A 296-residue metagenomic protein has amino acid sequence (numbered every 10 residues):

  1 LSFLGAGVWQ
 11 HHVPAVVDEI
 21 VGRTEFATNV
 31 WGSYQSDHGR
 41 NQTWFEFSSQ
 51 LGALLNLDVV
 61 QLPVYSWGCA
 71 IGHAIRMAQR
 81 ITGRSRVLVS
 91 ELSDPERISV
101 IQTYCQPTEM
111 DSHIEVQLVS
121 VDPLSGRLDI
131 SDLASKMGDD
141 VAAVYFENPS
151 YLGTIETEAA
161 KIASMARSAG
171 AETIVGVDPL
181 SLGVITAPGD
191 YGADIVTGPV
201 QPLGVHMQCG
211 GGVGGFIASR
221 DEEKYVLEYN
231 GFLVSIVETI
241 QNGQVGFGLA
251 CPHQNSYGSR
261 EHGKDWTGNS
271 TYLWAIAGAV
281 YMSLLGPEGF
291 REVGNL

Functional and structural regions predicted by a protein language model:
L1-E46, G52: N-terminal entrance/gating region of PLP-dependent enzymes' catalytic architecture
F3, S49-L51, I101-Q102, L133 (+5 more regions): Buried hydrophobic positions in well-ordered alpha/beta secondary-structure cores of metabolic enzymes
R23-Q35, Q50-L57, T82-G83, D111-L118 (+2 more regions): Gly-rich Lys/Arg/Thr-decorated short loops/hinges at beta-loop-alpha junctions or inter-strand turns that position
G52-A74: Short loop-beta-helix segment that forms the pyridoxal 5′-phosphate
I81-R97: Conserved PLP-anchoring active-site segment centered on the Schiff-base-forming lysine
Q117, V121-L180, P202: Active-site phosphate-binding strand-loop segment of PLP-dependent enzymes
G189-G204: Conserved active-site segment immediately N-terminal to the catalytic lysine that forms the internal aldimine
L203-L296: Active-site C-terminal subdomain of aminotransferase-like
